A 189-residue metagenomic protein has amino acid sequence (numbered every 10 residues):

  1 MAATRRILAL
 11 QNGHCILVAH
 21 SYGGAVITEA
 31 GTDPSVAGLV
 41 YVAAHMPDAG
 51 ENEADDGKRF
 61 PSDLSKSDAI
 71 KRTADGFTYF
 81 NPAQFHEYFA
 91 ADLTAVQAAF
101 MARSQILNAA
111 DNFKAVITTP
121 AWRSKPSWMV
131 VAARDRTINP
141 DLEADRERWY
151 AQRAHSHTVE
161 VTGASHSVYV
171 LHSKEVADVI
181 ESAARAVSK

Functional and structural regions predicted by a protein language model:
M1-C15: Conserved acidic catalytic loop of the alpha/beta-hydrolase fold
L10-G13, A183-S188: Glycine-rich phosphate-binding loop signature in dinucleotide/nucleotide-binding domains
V18-G23, I27: Gly/Ala-rich beta-loop-alpha elbow adjacent to hydrolase catalytic centers
T32-P82, H86, A109-F113, I138 (+1 more regions): Flexible "cap/lid" loop of the alpha/beta hydrolase fold
L39, W128-D135: Conserved strand-to-loop "acid loop" that flanks and positions the catalytic carboxylate
R103-A121: Active-site nucleophile elbow and catalytic-triad environment of alpha/beta-hydrolase enzymes
S124-V131, T158: Catalytic His-Asp charge-relay segment
A133-V170, S182-A183: Conserved loop-alpha-helix segment in the C-terminal half of the alpha/beta-hydrolase fold that carries the catalytic
